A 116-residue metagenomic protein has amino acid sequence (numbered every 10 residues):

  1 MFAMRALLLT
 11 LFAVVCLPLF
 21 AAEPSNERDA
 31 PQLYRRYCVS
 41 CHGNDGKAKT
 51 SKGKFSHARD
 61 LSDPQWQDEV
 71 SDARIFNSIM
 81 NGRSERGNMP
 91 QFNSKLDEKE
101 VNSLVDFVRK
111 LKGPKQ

Functional and structural regions predicted by a protein language model:
M1-L7: Positively charged n-region of N-terminal signal peptides that target proteins for export
L9-P18: Bacterial N-terminal signal peptides
P18-N26: Bacterial Sec-dependent signal peptides at the C-terminal "C-region" and cleavage site
N26-H57, N81-R86, K95, L111-Q116: Periplasmic/extracellular electron-transfer cofactor-ligation site, primarily the c-type cytochrome heme-c attachment
F55-K110: Extracytoplasmic electron-transfer domains, predominantly the class I c-type cytochrome c fold
